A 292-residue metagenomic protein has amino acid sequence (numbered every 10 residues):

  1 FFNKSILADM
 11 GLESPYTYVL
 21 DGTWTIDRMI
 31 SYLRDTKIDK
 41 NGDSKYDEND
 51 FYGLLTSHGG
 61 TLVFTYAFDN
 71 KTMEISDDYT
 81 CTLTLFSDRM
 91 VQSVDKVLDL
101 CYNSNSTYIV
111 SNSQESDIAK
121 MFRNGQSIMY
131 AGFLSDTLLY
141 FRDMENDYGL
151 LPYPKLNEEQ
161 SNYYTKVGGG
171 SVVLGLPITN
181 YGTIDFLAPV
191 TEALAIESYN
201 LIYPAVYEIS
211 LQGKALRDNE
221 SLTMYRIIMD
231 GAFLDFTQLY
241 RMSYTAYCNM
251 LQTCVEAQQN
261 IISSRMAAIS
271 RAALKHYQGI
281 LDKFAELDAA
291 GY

Functional and structural regions predicted by a protein language model:
F1-T17, L55-D78, G169-P177: Periplasmic solute-binding protein
K4, A8, I30-K37, V94-L98 (+2 more regions): Non-transmembrane alpha-helical segments in soluble domains of secreted/periplasmic/extracellular proteins
Y16, D39-D50: Acidic, glycine-anchored loop motifs typical of Ca2+
R28-D35, E115-Y130: Short helices/loops that flank or line small-molecule/ion binding pockets
I30-D35, T65-N112: Glycine-centered hinge/linker elements that transmit conformational signals in sensory and ligand-binding systems
H58-G59, G132-T137: Beta->alpha turn/N-cap motifs
F141-L211: Extracytoplasmic/periplasmic substrate-recognition and gating elements
I178-A188, I196-Y292: Conserved C-terminal helix/tail region of periplasmic/extracytoplasmic solute-binding proteins
